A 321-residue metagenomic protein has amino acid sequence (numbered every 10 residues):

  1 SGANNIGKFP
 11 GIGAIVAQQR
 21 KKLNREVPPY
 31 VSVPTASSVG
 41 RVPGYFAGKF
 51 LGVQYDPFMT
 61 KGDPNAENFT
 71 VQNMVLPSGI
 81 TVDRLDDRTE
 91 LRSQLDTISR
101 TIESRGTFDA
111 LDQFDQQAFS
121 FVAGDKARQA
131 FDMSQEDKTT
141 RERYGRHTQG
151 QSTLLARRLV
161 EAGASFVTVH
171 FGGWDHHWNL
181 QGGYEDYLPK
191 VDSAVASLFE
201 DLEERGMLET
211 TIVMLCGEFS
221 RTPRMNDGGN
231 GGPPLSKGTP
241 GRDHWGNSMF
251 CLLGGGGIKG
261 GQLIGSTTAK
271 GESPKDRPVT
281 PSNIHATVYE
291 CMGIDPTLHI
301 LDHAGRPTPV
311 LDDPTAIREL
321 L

Functional and structural regions predicted by a protein language model:
S1-L321: Ligand-binding pockets and gating/stacking loops
